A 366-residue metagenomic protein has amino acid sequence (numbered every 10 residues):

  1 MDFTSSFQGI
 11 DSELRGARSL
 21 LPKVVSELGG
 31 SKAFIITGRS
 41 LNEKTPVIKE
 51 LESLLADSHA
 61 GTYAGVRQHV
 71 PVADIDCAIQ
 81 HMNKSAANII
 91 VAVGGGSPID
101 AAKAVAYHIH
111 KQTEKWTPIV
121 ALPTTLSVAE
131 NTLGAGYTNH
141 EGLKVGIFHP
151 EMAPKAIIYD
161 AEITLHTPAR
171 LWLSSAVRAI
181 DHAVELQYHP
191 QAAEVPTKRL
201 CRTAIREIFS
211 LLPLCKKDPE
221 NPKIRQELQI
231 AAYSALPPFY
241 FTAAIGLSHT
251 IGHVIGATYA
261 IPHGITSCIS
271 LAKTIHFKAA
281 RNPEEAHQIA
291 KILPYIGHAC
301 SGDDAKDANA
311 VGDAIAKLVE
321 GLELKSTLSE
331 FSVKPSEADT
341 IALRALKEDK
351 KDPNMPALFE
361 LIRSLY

Functional and structural regions predicted by a protein language model:
M1-I89, L328: ATP/NTP phosphate-donor binding region
G9, Y107-R199, H287-K291: A glycine/threonine-rich phosphate-anchoring loop and its flanking beta-alpha core in nucleotide/phosphate-binding
R18-L21, K44-P46, V72, S97-A104 (+4 more regions): Short glycine/serine/threonine-rich phosphate/pyrophosphate-binding segments that cradle anionic phosphate groups
M82-V105, I109-T124: A short, small-residue-rich loop immediately preceding and capping a beta-strand
I180-V184, L228-L236, L271, I315 (+3 more regions): Short alpha-helical scaffolding segments that buttress acidic/His motifs in well-ordered protein cores
P190-N309, D313-A314: Active-site segments that bind and position negatively charged phosphate/pyrophosphate groups
L293-Y366: C-terminal charged capping/lid subdomain of soluble metabolic enzymes
